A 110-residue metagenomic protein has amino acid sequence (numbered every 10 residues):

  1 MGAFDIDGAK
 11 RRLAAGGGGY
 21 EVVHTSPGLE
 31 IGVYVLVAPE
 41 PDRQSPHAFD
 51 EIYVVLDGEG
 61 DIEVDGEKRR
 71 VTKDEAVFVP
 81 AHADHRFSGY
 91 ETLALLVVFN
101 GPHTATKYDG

Functional and structural regions predicted by a protein language model:
M1-V33, E40-R43: A short, N-terminal "cap"/entry segment at the start of jelly-roll beta-barrel domains of the cupin/DSBH fold
I6, A105-G110: Acidic/histidine-enriched, glycine/proline-rich intrinsically disordered or flexible terminal extensions
E21-H24, P41-H47, V64, S88-G89 (+1 more regions): Short histidine-centered beta-strand/loop micro-motifs that create catalytic or ligand/metal-coordination sites
P27-E30, V37-P41, E59-D61, G101-T104: Short, charged/polar surface micro-motifs in flexible loops or helix N-caps
L36, H47-I62, V98: Short, conserved beta-strand element in jelly-roll/cupin
L56-D57, T72-K73, E91: A cytosolic small-molecule/anion-sensing beta-strand core signal
G66-A81: Short acidic-glycine-tyrosine-enriched beta hairpin
A81-A105: Ligand-binding loop in jelly-roll beta-barrel domains
